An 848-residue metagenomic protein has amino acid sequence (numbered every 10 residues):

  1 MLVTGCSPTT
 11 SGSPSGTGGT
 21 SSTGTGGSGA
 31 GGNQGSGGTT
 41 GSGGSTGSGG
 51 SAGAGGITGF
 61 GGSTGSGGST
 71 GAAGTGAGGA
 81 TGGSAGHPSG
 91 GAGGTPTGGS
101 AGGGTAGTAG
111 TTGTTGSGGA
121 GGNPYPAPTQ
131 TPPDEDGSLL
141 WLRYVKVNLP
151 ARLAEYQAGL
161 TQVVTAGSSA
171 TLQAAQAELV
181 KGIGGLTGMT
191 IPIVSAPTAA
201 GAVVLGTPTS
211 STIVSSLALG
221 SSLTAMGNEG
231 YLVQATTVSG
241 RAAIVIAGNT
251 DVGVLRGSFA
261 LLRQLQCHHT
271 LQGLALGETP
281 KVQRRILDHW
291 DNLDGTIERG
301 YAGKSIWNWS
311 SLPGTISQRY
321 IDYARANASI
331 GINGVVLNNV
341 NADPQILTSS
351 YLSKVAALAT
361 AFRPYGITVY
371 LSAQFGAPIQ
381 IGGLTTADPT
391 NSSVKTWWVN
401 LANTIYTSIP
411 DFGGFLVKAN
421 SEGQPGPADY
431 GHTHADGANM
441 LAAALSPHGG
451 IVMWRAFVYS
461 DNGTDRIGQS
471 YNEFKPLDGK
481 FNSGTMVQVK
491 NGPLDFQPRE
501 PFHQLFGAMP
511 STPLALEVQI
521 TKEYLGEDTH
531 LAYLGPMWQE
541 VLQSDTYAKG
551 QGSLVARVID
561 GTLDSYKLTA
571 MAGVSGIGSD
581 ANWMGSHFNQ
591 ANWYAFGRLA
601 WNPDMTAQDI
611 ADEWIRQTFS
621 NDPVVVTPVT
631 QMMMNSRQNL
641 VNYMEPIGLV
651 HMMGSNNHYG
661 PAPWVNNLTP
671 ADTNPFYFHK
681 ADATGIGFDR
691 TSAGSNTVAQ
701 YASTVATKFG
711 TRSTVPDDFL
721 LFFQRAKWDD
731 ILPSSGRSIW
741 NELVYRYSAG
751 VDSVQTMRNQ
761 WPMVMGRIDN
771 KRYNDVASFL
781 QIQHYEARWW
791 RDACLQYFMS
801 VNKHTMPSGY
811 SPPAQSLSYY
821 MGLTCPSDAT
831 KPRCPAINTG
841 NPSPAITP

Functional and structural regions predicted by a protein language model:
V3-T131: Ser/Thr-rich, Pro/Gly/Ala-heavy low-complexity intrinsically disordered linkers and tails of secreted extracellular
G41, T64, T70, H87 (+2 more regions): Contiguous, structured surface segment used for ligand recognition
E155, S168-E178, G182, L219-L416 (+2 more regions): Feature activates predominantly on carbohydrate-active enzymes
A174, E178, G253, Q318 (+12 more regions): Generic recognition of stable, solvent-exposed alpha-helical segments in well-folded globular domains
I191, S311, G383-D612, T618 (+1 more regions): Catalytic-core regions of glycoside hydrolase
A196-P197, V340-N341, F375, V458 (+1 more regions): Residue-level "edge-of-site" marker
I213-V214, V254-G257, T296-E298, F496-P498 (+1 more regions): Short helix/loop capping segments that flank catalytic or ligand/cofactor-binding pockets
Q551-P848: Catalytic domains of carbohydrate-active enzymes that cleave complex glycans
